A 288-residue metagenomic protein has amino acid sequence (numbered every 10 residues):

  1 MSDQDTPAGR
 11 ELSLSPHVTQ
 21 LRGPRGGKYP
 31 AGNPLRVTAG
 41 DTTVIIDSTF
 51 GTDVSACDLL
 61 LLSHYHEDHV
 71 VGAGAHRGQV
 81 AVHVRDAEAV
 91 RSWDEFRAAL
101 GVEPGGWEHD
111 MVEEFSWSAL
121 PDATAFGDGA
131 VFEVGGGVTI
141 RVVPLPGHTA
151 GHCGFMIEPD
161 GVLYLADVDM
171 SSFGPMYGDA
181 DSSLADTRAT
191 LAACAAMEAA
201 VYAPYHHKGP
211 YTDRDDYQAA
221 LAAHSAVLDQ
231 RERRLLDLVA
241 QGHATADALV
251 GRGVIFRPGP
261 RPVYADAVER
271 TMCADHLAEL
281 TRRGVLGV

Functional and structural regions predicted by a protein language model:
Q4-D53, G154-V168: Conserved beta-strand hairpin/beta-sheet module of binuclear metal-dependent hydrolase folds, prominently
L14-G23, D110-F115, G136-T139: Short Pro/Gly-enriched beta-strand edge/turn motifs at strand-loop
R25-G26, P30-A31, T49-E133: Active-site HxH/HxHxD metal-binding segment of metal-dependent hydrolases
T43, T139-E232: Metallo-beta-lactamase
I46-D47, S63, V82, A166-D167 (+1 more regions): Active-site flanking residues adjacent to catalytic metal/cofactor-binding acidic residues
V70, T187, C273: Aromatic/hydrophobic pocket-lining residues that form the small-molecule binding cavity in soluble enzyme cores
D94, M176-D179, Y264: Short, solvent-exposed loop/turn segments at secondary-structure boundaries
R233-V288: C-terminal regulatory/interaction regions
